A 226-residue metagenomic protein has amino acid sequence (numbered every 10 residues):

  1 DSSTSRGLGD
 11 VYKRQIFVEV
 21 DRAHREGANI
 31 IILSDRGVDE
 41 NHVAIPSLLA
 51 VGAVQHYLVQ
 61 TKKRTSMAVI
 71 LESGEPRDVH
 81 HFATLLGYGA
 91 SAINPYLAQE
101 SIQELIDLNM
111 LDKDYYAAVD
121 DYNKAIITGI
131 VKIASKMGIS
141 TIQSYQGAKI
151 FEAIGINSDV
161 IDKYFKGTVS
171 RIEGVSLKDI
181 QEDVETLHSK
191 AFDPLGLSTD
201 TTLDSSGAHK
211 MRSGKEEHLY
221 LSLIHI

Functional and structural regions predicted by a protein language model:
D1-Y12, H225: Single conserved hydrophobic/aromatic residue that forms the stacking wall/gate of nucleotide- or nucleobase-binding
S5, D10, E40-L48, D107-V119: Glycine-rich tight-turn/loop motif centered on a GG-T
V11, Q146-I224: Active-site loops and adjacent core secondary-structure elements that bind or stabilize anionic groups
I16-N29: C-terminal substrate/ligand-recognition segments
E19, S47-A50, V54, A118 (+1 more regions): A general structural detector for well-ordered alpha-helical segments in enzyme core domains, enriched
E19-R22, Y57-Q60, I226: A generic secondary-structure signal
E26-H80: Conserved structured catalytic cores and adjacent interaction surfaces of nucleotide-binding/hydrolyzing enzymes
H56, Q60-E100, E104-E152, I156-V184: Phosphate/diphosphate-binding loops
